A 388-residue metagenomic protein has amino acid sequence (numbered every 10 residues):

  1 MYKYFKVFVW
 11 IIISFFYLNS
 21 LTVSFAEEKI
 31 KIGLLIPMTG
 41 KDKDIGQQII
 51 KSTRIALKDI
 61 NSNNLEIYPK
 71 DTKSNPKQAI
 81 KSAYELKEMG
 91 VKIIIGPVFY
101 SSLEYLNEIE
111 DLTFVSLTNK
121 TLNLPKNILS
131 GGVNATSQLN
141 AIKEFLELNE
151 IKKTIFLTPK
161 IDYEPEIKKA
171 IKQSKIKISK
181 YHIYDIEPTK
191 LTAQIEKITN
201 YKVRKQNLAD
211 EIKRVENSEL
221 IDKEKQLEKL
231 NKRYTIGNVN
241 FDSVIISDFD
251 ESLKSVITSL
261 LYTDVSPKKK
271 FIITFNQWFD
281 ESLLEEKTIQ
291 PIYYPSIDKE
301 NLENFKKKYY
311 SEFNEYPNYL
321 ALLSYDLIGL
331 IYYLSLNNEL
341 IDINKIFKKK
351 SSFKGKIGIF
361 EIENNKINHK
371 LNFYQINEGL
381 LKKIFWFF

Functional and structural regions predicted by a protein language model:
Y2-F16, L21-F388: Extracytosolic ligand-binding ectodomains
